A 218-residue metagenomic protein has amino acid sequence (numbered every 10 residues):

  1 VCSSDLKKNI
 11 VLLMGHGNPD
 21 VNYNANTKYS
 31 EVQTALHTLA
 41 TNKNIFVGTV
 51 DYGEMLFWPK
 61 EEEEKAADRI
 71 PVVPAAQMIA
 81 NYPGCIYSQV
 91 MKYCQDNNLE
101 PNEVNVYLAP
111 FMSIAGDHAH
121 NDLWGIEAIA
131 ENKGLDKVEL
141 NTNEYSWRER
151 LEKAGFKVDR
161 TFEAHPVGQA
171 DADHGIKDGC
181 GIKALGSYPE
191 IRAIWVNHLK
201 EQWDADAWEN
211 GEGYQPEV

Functional and structural regions predicted by a protein language model:
V1-S3: Short, small-residue-biased leader/transition segments that mark boundaries at the very start of proteins
I10, S30, T41-N42, K65-R69 (+7 more regions): Long compositionally biased, domain-poor regions of proteins
I10-H16, V106-I114, W195: Short, structured motif recognition centered on aromatic/hydrophobic residues
G17-C85: Redox- and metal-dependent alpha/beta enzyme cores, enriched for Fe-S-associated oxidoreductases and cofactor-handling
Y23-T27, E62-D68, H118-E139: Short, flexible/disordered intra-domain loops and linkers
L36-N44, P101-E103, W147-V158: A structural motif corresponding to the C-terminal end of an alpha-helix and its immediate exit/capping segment
G48-V50, Q89, A109-I114, A119-G125 (+3 more regions): A structural feature that tracks compact, well-ordered secondary-structure segments with a strong bias toward
E63-Q77, N143, W147-R148, E152-V218: C-terminal accessory extensions appended to soluble enzyme cores
